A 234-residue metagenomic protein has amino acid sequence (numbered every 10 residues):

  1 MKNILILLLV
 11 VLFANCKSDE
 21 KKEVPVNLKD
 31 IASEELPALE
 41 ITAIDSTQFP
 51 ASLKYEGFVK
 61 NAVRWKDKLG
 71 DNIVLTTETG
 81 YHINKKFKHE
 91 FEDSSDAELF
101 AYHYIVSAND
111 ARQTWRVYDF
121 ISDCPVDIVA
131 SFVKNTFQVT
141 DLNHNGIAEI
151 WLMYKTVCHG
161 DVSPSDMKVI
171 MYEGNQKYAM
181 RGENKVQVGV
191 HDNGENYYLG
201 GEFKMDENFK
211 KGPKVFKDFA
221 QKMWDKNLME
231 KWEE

Functional and structural regions predicted by a protein language model:
M1-I4, K17-S18: Positively charged n-region of N-terminal signal peptides that target proteins for export
L12-N15: C-terminal motif of bacterial Sec signal peptides marking the signal peptidase cleavage site
K17-L69, M167, Y172-E234: Acidic, small-residue rich beta-repeat scaffolds with periodic aromatic anchors
L53-N61, D123-T136: Repeat-based blade/solenoid architectures
K68-T79, N143-Y154: Acidic/hydrophobic-patterned starts of short beta strands in beta-sheet-rich repeat architectures
N84-D96, V126-A130, V157-S163: Short consensus segments that form the blades of beta-propeller domains, in both extracellular/periplasmic
A97-S107, D166-N175: Beta-propeller blade signature
Q138-A148, Y172-K177: A short, structured loop/turn motif at beta-sheet edges
